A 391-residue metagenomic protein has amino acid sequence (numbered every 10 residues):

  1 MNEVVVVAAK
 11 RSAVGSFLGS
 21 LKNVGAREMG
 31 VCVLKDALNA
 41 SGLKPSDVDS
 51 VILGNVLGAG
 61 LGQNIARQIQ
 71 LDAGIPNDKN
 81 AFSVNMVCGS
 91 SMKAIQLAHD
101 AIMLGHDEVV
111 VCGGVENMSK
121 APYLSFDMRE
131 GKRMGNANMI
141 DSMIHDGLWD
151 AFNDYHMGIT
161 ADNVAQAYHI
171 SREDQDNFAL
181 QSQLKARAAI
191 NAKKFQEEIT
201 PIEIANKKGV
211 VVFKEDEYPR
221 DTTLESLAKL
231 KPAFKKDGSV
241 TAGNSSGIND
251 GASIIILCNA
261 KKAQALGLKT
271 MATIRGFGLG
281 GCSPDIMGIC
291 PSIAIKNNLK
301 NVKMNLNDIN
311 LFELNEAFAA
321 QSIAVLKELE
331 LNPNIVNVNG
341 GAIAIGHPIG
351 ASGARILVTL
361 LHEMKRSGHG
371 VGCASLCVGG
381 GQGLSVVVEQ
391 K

Functional and structural regions predicted by a protein language model:
M1-L61, I65-A73, N77-N80, T160-R172 (+5 more regions): Conserved active-site "lid/cap" helical segment
R11-S12, N23-R27, V31, A40 (+4 more regions): N-terminal extracellular/periplasmic Venus flytrap/periplasmic-binding protein-like
S46-G54, N80-N85, V110-V115, D174-Q181 (+5 more regions): Beta-strand segments within the central parallel beta-sheet cores of soluble alpha/beta enzyme folds
N55-V110, F152-H156, D221-G247, E328-R355 (+2 more regions): Conserved catalytic cysteine-centered active-site region of acyl-thioester-dependent Claisen-condensing enzymes
M86-E116, A165-K194, I254-K261, L326 (+2 more regions): Active-site-proximal alpha-helical scaffold in enzymes
V109-N163: Flexible glycine-/small-residue-enriched beta->alpha junction loops that bind anionic phosphate/pyrophosphate groups
I159-D162, F195-E198, R275-A344: Active-site pocket-lining segment
